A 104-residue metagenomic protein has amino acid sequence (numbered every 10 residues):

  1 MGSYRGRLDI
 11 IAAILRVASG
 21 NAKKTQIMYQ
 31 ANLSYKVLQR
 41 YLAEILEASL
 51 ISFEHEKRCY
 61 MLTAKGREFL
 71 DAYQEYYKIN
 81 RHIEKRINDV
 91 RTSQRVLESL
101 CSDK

Functional and structural regions predicted by a protein language model:
M1-A12: Short alpha-helical segments that sit at the start of domains
V17-K23: Short capping segments at the starts of secondary-structure elements
K23-K24, T63: Residues that mark the N-terminal boundary/hinge immediately upstream of a DNA-recognition element
Q26-Q30: A short acidic, leucine-rich amphipathic alpha-helix
N32-E47: Short amphipathic alpha-helical interaction segments
L46-H55: A short, conserved structural fragment
R58-Y73: Basic, amphipathic "hinge/linker" alpha-helix immediately C-terminal to the N-terminal HTH DNA-binding motif
E75-K104: Amphipathic alpha-helical dimerization/coiled-coil segments that flank or bridge DNA-binding/regulatory modules
